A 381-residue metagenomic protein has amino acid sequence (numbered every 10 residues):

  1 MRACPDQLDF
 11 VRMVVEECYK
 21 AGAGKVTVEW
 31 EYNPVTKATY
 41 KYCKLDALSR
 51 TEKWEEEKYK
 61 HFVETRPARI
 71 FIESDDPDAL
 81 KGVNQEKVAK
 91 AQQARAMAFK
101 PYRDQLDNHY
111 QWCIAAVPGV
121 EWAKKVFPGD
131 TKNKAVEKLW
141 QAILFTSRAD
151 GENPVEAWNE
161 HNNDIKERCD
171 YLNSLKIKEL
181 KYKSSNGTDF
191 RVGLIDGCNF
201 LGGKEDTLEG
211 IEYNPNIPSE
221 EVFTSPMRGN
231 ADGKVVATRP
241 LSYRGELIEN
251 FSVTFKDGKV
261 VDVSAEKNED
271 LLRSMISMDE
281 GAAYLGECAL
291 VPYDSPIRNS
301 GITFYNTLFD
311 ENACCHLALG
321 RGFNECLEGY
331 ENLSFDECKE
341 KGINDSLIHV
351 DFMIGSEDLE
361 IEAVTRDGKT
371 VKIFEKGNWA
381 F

Functional and structural regions predicted by a protein language model:
M1-D232, K369, W379-F381: Active-site bordering "gate/hinge" segments that shape substrate access to catalytic or cofactor-binding pockets
D6, D75-P77, G119, G187 (+8 more regions): Short, glycine-/Ser/Thr-/acidic-enriched flexible segments
H61-E64, R103-N108, M227-G229, R244-G245 (+3 more regions): Solvent-exposed alpha-helices and their adjacent loops that cap or buttress functional pockets in soluble metabolic
E179-Y182, F251-T254, E357-R366: Short polybasic amphipathic segments
V222-E280: Long, well-ordered mid-to-C-terminal structural blocks that present hydrophobic/aromatic surfaces
N230-D232, I248-N250, D257, A283-E287 (+3 more regions): Active-site lining segments that contact anionic ligands and/or coordinate catalytic metals
D262-E331: Dual-mode signal for accessory low-complexity, basic/Gly-rich regions
F335-F381: Extended hydrophobic packing segments that form well-structured cores
